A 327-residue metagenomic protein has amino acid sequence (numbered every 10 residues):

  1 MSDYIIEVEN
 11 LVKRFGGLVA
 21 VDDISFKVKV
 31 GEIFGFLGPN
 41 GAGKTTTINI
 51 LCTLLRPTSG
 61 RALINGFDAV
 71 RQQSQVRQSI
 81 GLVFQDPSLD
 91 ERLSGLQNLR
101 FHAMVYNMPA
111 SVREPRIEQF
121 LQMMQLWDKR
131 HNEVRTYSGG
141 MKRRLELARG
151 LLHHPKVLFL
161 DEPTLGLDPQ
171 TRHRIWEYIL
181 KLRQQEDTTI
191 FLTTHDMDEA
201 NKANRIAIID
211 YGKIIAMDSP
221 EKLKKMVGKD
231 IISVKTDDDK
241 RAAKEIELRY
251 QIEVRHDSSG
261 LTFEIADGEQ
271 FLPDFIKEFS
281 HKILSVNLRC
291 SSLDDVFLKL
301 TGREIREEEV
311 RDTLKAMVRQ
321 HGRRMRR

Functional and structural regions predicted by a protein language model:
R100, M104, S111-K129: Conserved ABC ATPase "signature" region
H154: Conserved catalytic motifs of ABC-family nucleotide-binding domains
L158-D161: Catalytic Walker B motif of ABC-type/P-loop ATPase nucleotide-binding domains
H173-Q185: Helical segment within the ABC ATPase nucleotide-binding domain
M217-D218: ABC ATPase "signature
I231-E304, L314: Short, charged/small-residue-rich alpha-helical element at the C-terminal edge of ABC transporter nucleotide-binding
